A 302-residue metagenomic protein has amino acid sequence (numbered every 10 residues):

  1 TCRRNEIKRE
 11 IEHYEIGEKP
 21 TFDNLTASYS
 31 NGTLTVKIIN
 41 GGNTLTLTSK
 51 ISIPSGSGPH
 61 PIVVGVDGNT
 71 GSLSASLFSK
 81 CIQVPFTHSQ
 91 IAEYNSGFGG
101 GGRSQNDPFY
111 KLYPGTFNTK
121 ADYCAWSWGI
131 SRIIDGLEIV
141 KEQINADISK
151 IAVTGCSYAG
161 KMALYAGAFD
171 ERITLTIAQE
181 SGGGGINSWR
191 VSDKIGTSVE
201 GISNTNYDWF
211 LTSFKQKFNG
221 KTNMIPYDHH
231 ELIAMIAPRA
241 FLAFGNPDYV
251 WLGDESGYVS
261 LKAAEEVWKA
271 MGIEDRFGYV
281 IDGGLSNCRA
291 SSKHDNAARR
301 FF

Functional and structural regions predicted by a protein language model:
T1-L47, P59: N-terminal targeting or regulatory segments adjacent to alpha/beta-hydrolase or S9 domains
T48-I51, G58-G68: Short beta-strand element of the alpha/beta-hydrolase
G58-V63, S79-Q83, I148-K150, E171-L175 (+2 more regions): Loop/turn elements at helix/coil->beta-strand transitions in domains of secreted/extracellular proteins
G65-Q143, G182-V191: Cap/lid segment of the alpha/beta-hydrolase catalytic domain
R132-T197, F210, K221: Primarily recognizes the serine-hydrolase "nucleophile elbow" in alpha/beta-hydrolase and SGNH/GDSL folds
E142, A178-L232, G253-L261, V267-E274: Mobile cap/lid helix-loop segments that gate and shape the active-site cleft of serine hydrolases
A237-E255, G284: Conserved strand-to-loop "acid loop" that flanks and positions the catalytic carboxylate
K262, W268-F302: C-terminal catalytic histidine-bearing segment of alpha/beta-hydrolase fold enzymes
